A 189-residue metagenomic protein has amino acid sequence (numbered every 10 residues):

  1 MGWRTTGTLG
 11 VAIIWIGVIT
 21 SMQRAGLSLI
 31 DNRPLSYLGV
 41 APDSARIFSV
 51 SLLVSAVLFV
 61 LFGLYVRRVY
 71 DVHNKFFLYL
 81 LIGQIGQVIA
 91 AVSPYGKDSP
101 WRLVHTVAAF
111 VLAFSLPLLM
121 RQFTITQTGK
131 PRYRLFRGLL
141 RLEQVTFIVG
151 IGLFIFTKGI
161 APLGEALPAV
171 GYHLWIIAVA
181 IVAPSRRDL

Functional and structural regions predicted by a protein language model:
M1-A12: Alpha-helical transmembrane segments and their helix-start/interface "positive-inside/aromatic belt" motifs in integral
M1-W3, L64-F77, I125-F136, S185-L189: Membrane-interface helix-boundary motifs at transmembrane edges
A12-L29: Alpha-helical transmembrane segments of multi-pass membrane proteins
S28-P42, P100: Membrane-interface interhelical loops and short amphipathic "cap" helices that link adjacent transmembrane segments
L38-V60: Interfacial helix-start motif at the membrane-water boundary
L80-F136: Membrane-proximal helix-loop-helix units in multi-pass membrane proteins
T126-L189: Terminal transmembrane helical module of multi-pass membrane proteins
